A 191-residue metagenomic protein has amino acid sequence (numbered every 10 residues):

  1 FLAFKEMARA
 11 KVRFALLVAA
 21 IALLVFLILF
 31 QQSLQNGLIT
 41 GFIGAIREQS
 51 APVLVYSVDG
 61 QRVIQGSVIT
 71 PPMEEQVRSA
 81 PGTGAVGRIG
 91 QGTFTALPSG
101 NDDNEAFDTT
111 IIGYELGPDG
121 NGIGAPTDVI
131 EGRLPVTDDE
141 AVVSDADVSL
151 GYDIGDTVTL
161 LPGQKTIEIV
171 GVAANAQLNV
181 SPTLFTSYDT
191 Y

Functional and structural regions predicted by a protein language model:
F1-L27, I39, G44: N-terminal Sec/SRP start-transfer signal
M7, G84-A85, I89-S99, G120 (+1 more regions): Hydrophobic/basic alpha-helical segments enriched in Actinobacteria
A10, S33, G41, L161-Q164: Residue-level signal for short amphipathic helical patches enriched in basic/charged and nearby hydrophobic residues
V25-D108: Hydrophobic, regular-secondary-structure patches
Q61, G92, L116-D119, N175: Active-site/binding-pocket entry motifs
V63-I64, T95-L97, G120-N121, G151 (+1 more regions): Short acidic/glycine-rich loop or secondary-structure boundary segments that cap or lie
P81, Y114-G117: Extracytoplasmic ligand-binding sensor domains of the Cache superfamily
F107-E115, G124-Y191: Hydrophobic secondary-structure segments that place a key small or acidic residue at a functional site
